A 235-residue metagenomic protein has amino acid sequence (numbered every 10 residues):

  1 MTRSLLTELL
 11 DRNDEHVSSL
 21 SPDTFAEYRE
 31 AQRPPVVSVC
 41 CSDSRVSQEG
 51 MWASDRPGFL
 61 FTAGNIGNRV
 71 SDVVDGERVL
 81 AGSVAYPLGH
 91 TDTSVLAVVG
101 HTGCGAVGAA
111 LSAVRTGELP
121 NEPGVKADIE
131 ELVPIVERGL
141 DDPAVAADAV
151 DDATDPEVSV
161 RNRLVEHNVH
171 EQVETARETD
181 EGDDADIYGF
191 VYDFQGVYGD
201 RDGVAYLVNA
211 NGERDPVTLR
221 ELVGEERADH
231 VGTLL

Functional and structural regions predicted by a protein language model:
T2-P35, D43, R56, N68-G76 (+2 more regions): Divalent-metal-activated hydrolytic enzyme cores
V37-C40, F61-T62: Short, conserved beta-strand segments within well-ordered enzyme catalytic domains that often line or immediately flank
S38, V98, G189: Divalent metal-coordination and catalytic microenvironments
S42-R45, I66-N68, H101-C104: Short glycine-enriched loops at secondary-structure junctions
S47-M51, S83-Y86: Short, charged beta->alpha transition segments
A53-N65: Short helix-loop-beta junction
T62-P87: Glycine-rich oxoanion-binding loops at beta->alpha junctions
H90-T102: Ordered, amphipathic secondary-structure segments that act as subunit-interaction surfaces in large macromolecular
